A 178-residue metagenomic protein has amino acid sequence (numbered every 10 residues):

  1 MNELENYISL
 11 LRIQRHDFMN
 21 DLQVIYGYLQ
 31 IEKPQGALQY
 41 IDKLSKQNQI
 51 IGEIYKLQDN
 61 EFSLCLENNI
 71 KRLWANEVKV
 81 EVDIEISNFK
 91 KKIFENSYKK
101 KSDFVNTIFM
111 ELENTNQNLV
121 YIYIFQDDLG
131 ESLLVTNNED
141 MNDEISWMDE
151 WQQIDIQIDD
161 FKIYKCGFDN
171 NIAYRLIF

Functional and structural regions predicted by a protein language model:
M1-Y7: Conserved signal-transmission helix
R15-I31, K92-I124, E150-W151: Conserved ATP-binding N-box helix of the HATPase_c
L22-S63, I86-N88, K92: Histidine phosphotransfer helical core of two-component systems
Q58-N76: Short beta-to-alpha transition helix within the HATPase_c
V78-E85: Conserved transmitter core of two-component histidine kinases
S87, N96, M110, N114-I145: Conserved beta-strand-loop-beta-strand hairpin that lines the nucleotide-binding pocket of ATP/GTP-utilizing enzymes
E144-D169: ATP phosphate-binding glycine-rich loop and adjacent ATP-lid/helix-beta elements within ATP-binding kinase/ATPase
N171-F178: Short C-terminal beta-strand
